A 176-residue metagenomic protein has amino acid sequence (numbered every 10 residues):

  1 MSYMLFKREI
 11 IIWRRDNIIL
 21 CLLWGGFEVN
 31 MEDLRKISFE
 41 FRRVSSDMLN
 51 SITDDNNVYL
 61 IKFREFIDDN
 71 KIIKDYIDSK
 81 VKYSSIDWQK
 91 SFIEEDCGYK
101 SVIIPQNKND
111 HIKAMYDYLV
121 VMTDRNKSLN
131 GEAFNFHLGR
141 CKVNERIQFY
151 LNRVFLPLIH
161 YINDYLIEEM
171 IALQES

Functional and structural regions predicted by a protein language model:
Y3, D16-N17: Intrinsic-disorder-associated, low-complexity terminal segments enriched in Asp/Asn/His/Tyr and depleted of Lys/Arg
Y3-F6, F27: Aromatic (phenylalanine/tyrosine) cluster motif
V29-Q174: Charged interaction/catalytic cores of defense and host-pathogen modules
